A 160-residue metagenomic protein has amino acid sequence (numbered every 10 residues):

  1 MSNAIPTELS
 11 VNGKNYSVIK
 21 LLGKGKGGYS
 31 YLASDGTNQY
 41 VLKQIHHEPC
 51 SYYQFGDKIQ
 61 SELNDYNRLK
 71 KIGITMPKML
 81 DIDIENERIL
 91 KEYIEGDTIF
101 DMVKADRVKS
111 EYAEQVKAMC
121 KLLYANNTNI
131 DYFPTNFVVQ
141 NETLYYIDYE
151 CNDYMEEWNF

Functional and structural regions predicted by a protein language model:
M1-I19: Juxta-kinase regulatory segment immediately upstream of eukaryotic protein kinase catalytic domains
V18-Q60: ATP-binding glycine-rich loop module of kinase domains
Y40, T75, I89, Y145-D148: Protein kinase-like catalytic core scaffold
Q54-I72: The N-lobe alphaC helix and its flanking beta3-alphaC-beta4 segment of protein kinase-like domains, centered on
F55, I74-A113: Conserved structural core of kinase catalytic domains
Q115-L122: Conserved hydrophobic core/spine positions of the Hanks-type protein kinase catalytic domain
A125-N129, Q140-F160: C-lobe/activation-segment region of protein kinase-like
Y132-F137: Hydrophobic residue at the +6 position relative to the catalytic HRD Asp in the kinase catalytic loop
